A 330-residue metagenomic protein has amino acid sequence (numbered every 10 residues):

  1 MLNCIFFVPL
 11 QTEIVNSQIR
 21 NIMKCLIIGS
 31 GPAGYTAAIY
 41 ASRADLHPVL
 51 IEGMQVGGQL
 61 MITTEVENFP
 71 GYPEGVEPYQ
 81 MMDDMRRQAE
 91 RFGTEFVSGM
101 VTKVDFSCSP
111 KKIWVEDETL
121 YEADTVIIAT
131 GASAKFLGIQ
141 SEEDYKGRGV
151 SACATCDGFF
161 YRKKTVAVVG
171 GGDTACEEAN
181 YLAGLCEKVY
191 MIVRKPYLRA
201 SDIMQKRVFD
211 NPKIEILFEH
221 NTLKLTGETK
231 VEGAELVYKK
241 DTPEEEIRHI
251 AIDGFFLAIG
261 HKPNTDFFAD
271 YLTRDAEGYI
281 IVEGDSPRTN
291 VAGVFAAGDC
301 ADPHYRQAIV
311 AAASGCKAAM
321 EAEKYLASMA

Functional and structural regions predicted by a protein language model:
I5-Q18: Short, positively charged and aromatic/hydrophobic N-terminal segments
R20, K24-F92, C176-D202, D275: Beta1-alpha1 glycine-rich phosphate/pyrophosphate-binding loop at the start of Rossmann-like nucleotide-binding domains
G31-P32, Q55, A132-A134, D173-T174 (+1 more regions): Residue-level detector of alpha-helix initiation sites
A89-V115, L120-Y121, G184-G284, K324-A330: A Rossmann-like FAD-binding core segment of flavoenzymes
T119-I216, L225-T226: Predominantly flavin-linked oxidoreductase catalytic cores and closely associated redox partners
S133, G138, E143-F160, I259-Y305 (+2 more regions): FAD-site-proximal beta/loop scaffold in flavoenzymes
V310-L326: An active-site-proximal "capping" alpha-helix that borders the catalytic cofactor pocket
